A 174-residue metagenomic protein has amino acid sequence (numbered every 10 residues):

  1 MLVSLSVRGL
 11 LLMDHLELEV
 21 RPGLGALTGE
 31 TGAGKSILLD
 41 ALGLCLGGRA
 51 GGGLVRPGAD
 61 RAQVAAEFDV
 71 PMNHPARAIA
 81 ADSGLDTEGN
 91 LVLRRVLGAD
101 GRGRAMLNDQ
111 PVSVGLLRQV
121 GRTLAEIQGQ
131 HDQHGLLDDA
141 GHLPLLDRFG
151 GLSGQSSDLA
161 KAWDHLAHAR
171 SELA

Functional and structural regions predicted by a protein language model:
L2-L166: Gly/Lys-enriched N-terminal cap/neck module of very large, oligomeric protein machines
H165-A174: Extended alpha-helical coiled-coil "stalk/arm" regions that act as elongated linkers or oligomerization scaffolds
